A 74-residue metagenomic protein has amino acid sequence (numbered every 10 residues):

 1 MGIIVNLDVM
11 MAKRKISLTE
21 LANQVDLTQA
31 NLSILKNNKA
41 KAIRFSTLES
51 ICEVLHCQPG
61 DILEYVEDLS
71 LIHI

Functional and structural regions predicted by a protein language model:
M1-I16: A short, Lys/Arg-rich alpha-helix, primarily the initiator
D8, T19, E49: Residues within the helices of the helix-turn-helix
M11, A22, C52: The alpha-helix within a helix-turn-helix
I16-I34: Short alpha-helical DNA-recognition segment
K36, V66: DNA major-groove recognition helix of helix-turn-helix
K39-S50: Short, basic-rich loop-to-helix N-cap that marks the start of a DNA-contacting helix
I72-I74: Conserved small/polar residues in nucleotide/adenosyl-binding loops
